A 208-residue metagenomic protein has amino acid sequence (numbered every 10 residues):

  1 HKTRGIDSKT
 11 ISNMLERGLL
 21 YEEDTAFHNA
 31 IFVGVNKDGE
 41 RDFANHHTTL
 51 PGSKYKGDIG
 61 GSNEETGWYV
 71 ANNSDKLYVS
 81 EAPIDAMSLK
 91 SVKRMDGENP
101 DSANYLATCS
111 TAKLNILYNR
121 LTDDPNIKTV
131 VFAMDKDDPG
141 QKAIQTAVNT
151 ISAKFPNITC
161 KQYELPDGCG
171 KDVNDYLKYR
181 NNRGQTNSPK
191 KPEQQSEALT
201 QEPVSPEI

Functional and structural regions predicted by a protein language model:
H1-A30, K190, Q194, A198 (+1 more regions): TOPRIM metal-binding catalytic domain and adjacent DNA-binding surface shared by DnaG-type primases
K2-I6, G57, V131-M134, V173: Broad hydrophobic/π-residue packing in well-ordered secondary structure
T3-I6, V35, V92, Y176: Generic structural signal for bulky hydrophobic/aromatic residues embedded in well-ordered secondary structure
G5, N13, G67, D172-Y176: Residue-level preference for alpha-helix termini and adjacent loops
M14, K54, G168-K171: Residue-level signal for pocket-adjacent positions within structured domains
Y21-D123: Phosphate-handling DNA/RNA-contact segment within nucleic-acid enzymes
D75, S91-I208: TOPRIM fold recognition
